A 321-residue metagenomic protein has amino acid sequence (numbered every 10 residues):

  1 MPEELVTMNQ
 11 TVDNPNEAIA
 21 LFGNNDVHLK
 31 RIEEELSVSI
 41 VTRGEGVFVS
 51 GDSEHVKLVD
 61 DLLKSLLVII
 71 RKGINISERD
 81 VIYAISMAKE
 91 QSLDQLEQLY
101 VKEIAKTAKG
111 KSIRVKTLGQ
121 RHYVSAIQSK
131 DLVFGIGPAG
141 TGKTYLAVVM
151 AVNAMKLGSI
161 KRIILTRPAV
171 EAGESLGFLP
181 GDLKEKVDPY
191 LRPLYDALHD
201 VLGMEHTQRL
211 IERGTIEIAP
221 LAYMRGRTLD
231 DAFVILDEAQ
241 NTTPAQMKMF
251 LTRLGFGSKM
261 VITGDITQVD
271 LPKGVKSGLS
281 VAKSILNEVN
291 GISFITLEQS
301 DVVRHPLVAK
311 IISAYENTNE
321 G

Functional and structural regions predicted by a protein language model:
M1-A20: Short glycine-/aliphatic-rich beta-strand segments at the starts of folded cytosolic domains
V12-N14, T42-G44, G51, R167 (+2 more regions): Flexible glycine-/small-residue-rich
E17-E34: Short amphipathic alpha-helix segments
L21, V59-L62, M247: Hydrophobic side chains in well-ordered alpha-helices
E34-V41: A short, structured beta-strand/loop element
V41-Y100: Interdomain "pre-motor" coupling segment immediately N-terminal to P-loop NTPase/helicase cores
E90-K111, V115-L118: Conserved loop-to-helix interface motifs that mediate assembly, gating, or partner/ligand docking in ancient ring
A108-Q120, A126-L236, Q240-G321: Conserved helicase motor core of SF1/SF2 NTP-dependent helicases
